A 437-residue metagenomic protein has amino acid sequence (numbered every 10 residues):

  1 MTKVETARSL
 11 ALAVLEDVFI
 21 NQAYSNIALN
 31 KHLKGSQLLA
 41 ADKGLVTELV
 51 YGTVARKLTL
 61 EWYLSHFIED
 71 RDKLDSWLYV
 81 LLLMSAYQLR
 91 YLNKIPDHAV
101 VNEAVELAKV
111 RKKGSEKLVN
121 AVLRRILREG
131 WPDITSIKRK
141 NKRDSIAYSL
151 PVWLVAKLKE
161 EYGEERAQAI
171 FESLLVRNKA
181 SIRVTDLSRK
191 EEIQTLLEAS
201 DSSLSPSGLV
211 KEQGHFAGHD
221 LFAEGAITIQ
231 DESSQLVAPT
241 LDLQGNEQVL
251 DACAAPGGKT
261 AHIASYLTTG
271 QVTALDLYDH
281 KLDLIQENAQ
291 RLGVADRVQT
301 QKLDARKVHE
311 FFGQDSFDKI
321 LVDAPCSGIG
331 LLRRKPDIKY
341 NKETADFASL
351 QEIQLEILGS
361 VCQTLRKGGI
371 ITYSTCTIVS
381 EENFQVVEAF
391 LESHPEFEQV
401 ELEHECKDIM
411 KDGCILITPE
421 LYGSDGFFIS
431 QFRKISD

Functional and structural regions predicted by a protein language model:
M1-D437: S-adenosylmethionine
